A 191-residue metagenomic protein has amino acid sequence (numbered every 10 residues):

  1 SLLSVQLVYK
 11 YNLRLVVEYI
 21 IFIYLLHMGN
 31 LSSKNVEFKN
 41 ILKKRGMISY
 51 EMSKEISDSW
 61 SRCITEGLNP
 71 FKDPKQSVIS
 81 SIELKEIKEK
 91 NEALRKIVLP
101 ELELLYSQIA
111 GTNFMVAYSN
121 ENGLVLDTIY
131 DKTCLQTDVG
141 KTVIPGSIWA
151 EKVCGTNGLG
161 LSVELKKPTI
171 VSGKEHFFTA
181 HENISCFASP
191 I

Functional and structural regions predicted by a protein language model:
L2-K10: Extreme N-terminal basic, low-complexity initiation segments that serve as generic localization/processing leaders
Y9, L15-A150, L161, K167-I170: Intrinsically disordered, low-complexity terminal regulatory regions
G155: Mobile, glycine-rich extracellular loop/lid and propeptide segments that shape or gate substrate/ligand access
S172-I191: Extended hydrophobic
